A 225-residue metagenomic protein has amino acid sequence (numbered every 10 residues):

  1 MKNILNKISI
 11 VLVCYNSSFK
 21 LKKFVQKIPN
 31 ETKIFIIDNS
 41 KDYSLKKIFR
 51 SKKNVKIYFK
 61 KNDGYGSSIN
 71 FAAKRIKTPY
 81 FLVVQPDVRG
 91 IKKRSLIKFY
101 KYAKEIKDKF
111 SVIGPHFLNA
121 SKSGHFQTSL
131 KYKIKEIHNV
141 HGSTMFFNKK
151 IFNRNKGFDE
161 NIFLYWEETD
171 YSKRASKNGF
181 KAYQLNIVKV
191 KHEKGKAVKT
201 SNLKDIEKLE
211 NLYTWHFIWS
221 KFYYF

Functional and structural regions predicted by a protein language model:
L12-N30: Short, well-formed alpha-helical segments that are part of the catalytic scaffolds of diverse glycosyltransferases
D38-K46: A conserved acidic beta->alpha catalytic loop
F59-I76: Glycine-rich, basic loop-to-helix element that forms the pyrophosphate-binding segment of sugar-nucleotide handling
F81: Short aromatic/hydrophobic "clamp" motif used to bind/position activated sugar donors
I91-H125: Conserved donor NDP-sugar-binding/catalytic core segment of glycosyltransferases
L130-F147, F163, T169, K208: A recurrent flexible, glycine/aromatic-enriched loop bordering the glycosyltransferase active site that acts as
T144-F147, I151-K156, N161-K189: A short, conserved alpha-helix in the catalytic core of glycosyltransferases
K173-F225: Active-site-adjacent helix/loop segment of glycosyltransferases that harbors family-specific signature motifs
